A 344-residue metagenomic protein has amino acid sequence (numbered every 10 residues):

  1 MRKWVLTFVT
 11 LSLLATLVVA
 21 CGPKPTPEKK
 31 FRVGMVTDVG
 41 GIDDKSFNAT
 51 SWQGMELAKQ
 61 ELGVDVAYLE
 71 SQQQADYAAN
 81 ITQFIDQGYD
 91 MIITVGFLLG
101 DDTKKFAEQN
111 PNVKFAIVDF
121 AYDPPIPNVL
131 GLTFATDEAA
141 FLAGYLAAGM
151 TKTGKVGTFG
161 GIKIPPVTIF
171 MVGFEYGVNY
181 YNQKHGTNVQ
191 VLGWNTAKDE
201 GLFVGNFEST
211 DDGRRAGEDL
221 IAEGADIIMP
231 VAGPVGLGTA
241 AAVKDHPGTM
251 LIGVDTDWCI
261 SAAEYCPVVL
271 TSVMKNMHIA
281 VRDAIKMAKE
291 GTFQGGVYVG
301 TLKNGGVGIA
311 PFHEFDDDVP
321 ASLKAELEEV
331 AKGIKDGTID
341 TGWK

Functional and structural regions predicted by a protein language model:
M1-R32: Short, low-complexity disordered leader/linker segments with a strong preference for bacterial N-terminal type II
K24-K344: A residue-level marker of the well-folded mature domains of exported/periplasmic proteins
